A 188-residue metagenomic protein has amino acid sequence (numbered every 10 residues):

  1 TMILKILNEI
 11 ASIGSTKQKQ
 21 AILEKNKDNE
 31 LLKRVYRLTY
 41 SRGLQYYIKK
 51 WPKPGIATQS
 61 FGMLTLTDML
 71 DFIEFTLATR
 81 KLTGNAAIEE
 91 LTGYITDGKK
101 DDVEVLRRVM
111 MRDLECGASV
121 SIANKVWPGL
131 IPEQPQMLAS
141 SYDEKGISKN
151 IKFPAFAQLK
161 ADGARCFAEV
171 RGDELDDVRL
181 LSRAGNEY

Functional and structural regions predicted by a protein language model:
T1-Y188: N-terminal nucleic-acid-engaging modules of covalent nucleotidyltransferase systems
